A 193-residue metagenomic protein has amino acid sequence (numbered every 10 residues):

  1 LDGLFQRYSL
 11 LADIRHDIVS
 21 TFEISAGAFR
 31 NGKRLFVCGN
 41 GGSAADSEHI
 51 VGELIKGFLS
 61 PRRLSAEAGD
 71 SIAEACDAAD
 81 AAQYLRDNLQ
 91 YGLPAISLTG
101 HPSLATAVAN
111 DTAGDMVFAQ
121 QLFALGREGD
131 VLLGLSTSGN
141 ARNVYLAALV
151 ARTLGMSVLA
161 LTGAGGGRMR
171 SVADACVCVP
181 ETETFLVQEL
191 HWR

Functional and structural regions predicted by a protein language model:
L1-A12: Generic N-terminal amphipathic, Lys/Arg-enriched alpha-helix
L10-N31: A short, well-structured juxtamembrane/interface segment
G27-L125: Glycine-rich, small/polar surface segments that engage phosphate groups of diverse ligands
K33-C38, E128-G139: A short, small-residue-rich loop immediately preceding and capping a beta-strand
A44-E48, D115, N140-A147, M169: Short glycine/serine/threonine-rich phosphate/pyrophosphate-binding segments that cradle anionic phosphate groups
A148-G155: Surface-exposed amphipathic alpha-helices with a cationic face
T162-R193: Short alpha-helices
